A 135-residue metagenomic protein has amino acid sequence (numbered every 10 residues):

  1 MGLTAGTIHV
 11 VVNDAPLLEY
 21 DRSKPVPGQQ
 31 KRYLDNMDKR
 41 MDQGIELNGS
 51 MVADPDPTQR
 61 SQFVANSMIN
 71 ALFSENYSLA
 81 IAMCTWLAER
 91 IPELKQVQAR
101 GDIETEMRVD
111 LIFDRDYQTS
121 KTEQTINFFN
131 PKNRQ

Functional and structural regions predicted by a protein language model:
M1-I81, D110-Q135: Compositionally biased, non-globular sequence tracts
S78-Y117: Short, compact, well-ordered microdomains
